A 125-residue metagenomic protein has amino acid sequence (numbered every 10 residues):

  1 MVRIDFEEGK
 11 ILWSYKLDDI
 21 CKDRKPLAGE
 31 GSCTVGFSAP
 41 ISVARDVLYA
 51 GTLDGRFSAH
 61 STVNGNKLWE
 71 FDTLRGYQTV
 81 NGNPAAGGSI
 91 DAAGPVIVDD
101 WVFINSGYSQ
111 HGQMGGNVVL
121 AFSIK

Functional and structural regions predicted by a protein language model:
M1-F37, S42-A92, V96-K125: Extracytoplasmic/lumenal domain signature
